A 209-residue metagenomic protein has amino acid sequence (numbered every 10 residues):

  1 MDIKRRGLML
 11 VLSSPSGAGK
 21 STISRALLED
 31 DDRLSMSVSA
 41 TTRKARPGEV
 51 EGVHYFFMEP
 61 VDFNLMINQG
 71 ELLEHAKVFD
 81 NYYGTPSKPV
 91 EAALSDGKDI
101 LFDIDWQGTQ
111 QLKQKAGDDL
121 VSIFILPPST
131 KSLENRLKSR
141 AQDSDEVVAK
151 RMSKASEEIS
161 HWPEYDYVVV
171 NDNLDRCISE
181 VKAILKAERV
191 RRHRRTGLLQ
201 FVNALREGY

Functional and structural regions predicted by a protein language model:
M1-M9, D32: Extreme N-terminal, non-catalytic leader segments that precede Walker-type/kinase nucleotide-binding cores
I3, Q142-D143, E157-Y209: NTP-dependent small-molecule kinase module
S13-P15: P-loop (Walker A) phosphate-binding loop of NTP-binding proteins
K20: Conserved lysine of the Walker
I23-S24: Post-Walker A alpha-helix
D32-A45: Short beta-strand-centered segment that lines the nucleotide-binding/catalytic pocket of NTP-utilizing
A45-V53: P-loop NTPase switch/communication element
V61-E71, T85-Q142, L185: ATP-dependent NMP and nucleoside kinases share a basic, alpha-helical "lid"
